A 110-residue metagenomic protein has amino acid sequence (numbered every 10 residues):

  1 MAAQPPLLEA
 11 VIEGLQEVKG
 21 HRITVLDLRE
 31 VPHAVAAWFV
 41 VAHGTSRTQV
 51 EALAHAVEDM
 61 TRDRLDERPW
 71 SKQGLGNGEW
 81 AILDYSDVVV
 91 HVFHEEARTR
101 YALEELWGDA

Functional and structural regions predicted by a protein language model:
M1-V35, H43-A81, V88, F93-A97 (+1 more regions): Polybasic/polar functional segments that serve as interface/processing modules
